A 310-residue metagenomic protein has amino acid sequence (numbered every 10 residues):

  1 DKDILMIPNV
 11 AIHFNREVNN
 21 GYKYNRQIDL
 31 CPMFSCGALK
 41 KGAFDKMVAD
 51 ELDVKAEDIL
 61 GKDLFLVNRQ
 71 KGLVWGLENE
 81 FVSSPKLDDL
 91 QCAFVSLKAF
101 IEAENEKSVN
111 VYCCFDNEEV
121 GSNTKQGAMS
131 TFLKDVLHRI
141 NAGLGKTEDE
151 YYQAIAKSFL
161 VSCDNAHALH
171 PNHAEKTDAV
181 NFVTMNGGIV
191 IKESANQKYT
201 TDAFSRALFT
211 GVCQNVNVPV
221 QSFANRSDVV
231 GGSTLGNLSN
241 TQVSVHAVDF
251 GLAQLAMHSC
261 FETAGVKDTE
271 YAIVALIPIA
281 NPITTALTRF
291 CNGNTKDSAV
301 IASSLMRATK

Functional and structural regions predicted by a protein language model:
D1-C291, I301: N-terminal hydrophobic/helix-forming segments and targeting peptides
T288-K310: N-terminal, intrinsically disordered, basic low-complexity segments enriched in Arg/Pro/Ser/Thr
